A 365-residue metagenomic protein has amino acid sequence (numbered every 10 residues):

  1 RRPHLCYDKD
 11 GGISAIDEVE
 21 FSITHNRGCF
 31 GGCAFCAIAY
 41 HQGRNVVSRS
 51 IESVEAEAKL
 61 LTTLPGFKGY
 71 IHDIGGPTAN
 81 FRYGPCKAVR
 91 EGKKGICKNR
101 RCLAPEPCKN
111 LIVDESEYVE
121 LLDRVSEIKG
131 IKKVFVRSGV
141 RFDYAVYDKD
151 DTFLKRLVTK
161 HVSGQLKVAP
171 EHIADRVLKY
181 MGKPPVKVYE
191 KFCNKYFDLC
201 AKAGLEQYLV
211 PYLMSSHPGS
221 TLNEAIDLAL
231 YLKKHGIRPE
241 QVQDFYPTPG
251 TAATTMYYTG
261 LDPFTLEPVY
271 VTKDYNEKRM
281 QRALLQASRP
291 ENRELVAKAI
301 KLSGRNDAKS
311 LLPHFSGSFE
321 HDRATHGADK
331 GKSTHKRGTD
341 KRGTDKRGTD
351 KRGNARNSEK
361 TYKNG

Functional and structural regions predicted by a protein language model:
R1-I23, Y70: N-terminal [4Fe-4S]-dependent radical SAM core
R2-K9, G250-G365: Radical SAM enzyme core and accessory elements
K9-G11, A34-I38, G76, R82-K87 (+4 more regions): Short acidic, glycine/serine/threonine-rich loops at helix termini
A15-E52: Canonical Radical SAM [4Fe-4S] cluster-binding loop centered on the CxxxCxxC motif and its immediate flanking residues
C29, C33, V54, V168 (+2 more regions): Conserved, mostly hydrophobic/aromatic
L60-V210, M214-P218: Conserved SAM/AdoMet-binding glycine-rich loop
P85-E91, G95-C97, C102-S116, K179-M181 (+4 more regions): Radical SAM enzyme [4Fe-4S]-AdoMet core and its adjacent flexible, acidic and glycine-rich loops/tails across
T152-F153, H217-K234: Catalytic cores of alpha/beta
